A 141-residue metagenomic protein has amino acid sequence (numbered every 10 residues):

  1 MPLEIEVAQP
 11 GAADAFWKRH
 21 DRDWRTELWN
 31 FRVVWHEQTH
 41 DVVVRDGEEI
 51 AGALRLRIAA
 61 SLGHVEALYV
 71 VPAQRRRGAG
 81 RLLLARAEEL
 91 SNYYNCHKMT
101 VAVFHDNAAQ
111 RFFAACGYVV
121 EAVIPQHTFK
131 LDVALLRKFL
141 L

Functional and structural regions predicted by a protein language model:
L3, V7-E66, V71, L84-A85 (+3 more regions): Acetyl-CoA-dependent GNAT
W17-K18, Q74, C96-H97: Short, contiguous strand/loop micro-motifs
E49, V71-L84, Y94, H105-R111 (+1 more regions): Conserved glycine-rich acetyl-CoA-binding loop
A60, F104-H105: Short beta->alpha linker loops
R77, R81-L84, M99, A109 (+1 more regions): Accessory recognition modules or surfaces
S91-A102: Conserved GNAT acetyl-CoA-binding A-motif
T100-F104, A114, V119-L135: Conserved catalytic-core motifs of GNAT/GCN5-like acyltransferases
